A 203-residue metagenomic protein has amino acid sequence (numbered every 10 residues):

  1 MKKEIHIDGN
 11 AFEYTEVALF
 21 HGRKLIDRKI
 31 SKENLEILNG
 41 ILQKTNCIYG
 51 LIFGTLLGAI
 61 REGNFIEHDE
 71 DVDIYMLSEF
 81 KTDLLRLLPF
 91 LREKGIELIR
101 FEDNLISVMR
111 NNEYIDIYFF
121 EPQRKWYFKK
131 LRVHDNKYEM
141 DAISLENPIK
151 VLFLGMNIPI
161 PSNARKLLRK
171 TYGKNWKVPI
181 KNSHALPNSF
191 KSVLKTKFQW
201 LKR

Functional and structural regions predicted by a protein language model:
M1-I52: Helical scaffold of the NTase/Pol beta-like nucleotidyltransferase catalytic core
M1-R23, V178-R203: Membrane-interface amphipathic segments in extracytoplasmic regions
G22-R28, N34-N39, Q43, L88-I158 (+2 more regions): Conserved catalytic core of two-metal-ion nucleotidyltransferases
N39-V72: Active-site nucleotide-donor binding segment shared across nucleotidyl transfer reactions
G63-T82, G155: Catalytic metal-binding acidic patch
E79-F80, P122, N163: Short loop segments at secondary-structure junctions
T82-L88: Short amphipathic alpha-helices within nucleic acid-binding modules
R165-K177: Short, surface-exposed, low-complexity cationic segments
